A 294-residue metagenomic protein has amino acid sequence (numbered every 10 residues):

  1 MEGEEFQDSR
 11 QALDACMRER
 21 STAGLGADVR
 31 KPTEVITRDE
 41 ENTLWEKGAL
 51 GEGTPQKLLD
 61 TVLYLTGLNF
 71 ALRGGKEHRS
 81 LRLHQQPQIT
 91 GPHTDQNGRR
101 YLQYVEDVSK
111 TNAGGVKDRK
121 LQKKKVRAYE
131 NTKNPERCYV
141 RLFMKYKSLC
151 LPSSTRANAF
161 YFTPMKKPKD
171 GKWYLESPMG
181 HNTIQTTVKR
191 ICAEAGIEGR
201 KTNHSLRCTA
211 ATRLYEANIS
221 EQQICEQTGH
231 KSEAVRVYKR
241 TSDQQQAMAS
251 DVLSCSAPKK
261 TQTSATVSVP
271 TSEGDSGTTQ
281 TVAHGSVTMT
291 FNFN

Functional and structural regions predicted by a protein language model:
M1-N294: Extended, non-catalytic subsegments within catalytic or DNA/protein-binding/adaptor domains
